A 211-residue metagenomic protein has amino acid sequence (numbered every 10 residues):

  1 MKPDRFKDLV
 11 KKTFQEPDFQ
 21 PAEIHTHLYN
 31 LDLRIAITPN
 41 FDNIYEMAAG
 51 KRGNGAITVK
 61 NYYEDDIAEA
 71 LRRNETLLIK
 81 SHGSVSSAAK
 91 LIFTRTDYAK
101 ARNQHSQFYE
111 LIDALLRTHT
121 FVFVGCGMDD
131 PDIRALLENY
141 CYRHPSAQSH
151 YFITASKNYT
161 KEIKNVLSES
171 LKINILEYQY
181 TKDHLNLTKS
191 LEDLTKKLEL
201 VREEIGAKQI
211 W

Functional and structural regions predicted by a protein language model:
M1-T58, A88-I92: Metabolite-binding pocket within alpha/beta catalytic cores that recognizes anionic/polar moieties
K2, F19, L28-L31, K51-G55 (+3 more regions): SIR2/sirtuin-family catalytic core signature
K7, T76-R95: A charged nuclease-like catalytic/ligand-binding cleft shared by nucleic-acid processing domains
A36-T38, K80, F123-V124: A structural signal for short, well-ordered beta-strand segments and their strand-loop junctions that often border
T38, H82, I153-S156: Short beta-strand/turn micro-motifs composed of small residues that flank or help shape donor/cofactor-binding pockets
D42-I44, S84-S86, G127-D129: Short, solvent-exposed loop/turn segments at secondary-structure junctions
K60-Y62, S81, Y178-Y180: Conserved beta-strand termini and adjacent loop/short-helix elements that scaffold enzyme active sites in alpha/beta
N61-D65, F93-E110, L136: Active-site glycine-rich loop that binds ribose-phosphate moieties when present
